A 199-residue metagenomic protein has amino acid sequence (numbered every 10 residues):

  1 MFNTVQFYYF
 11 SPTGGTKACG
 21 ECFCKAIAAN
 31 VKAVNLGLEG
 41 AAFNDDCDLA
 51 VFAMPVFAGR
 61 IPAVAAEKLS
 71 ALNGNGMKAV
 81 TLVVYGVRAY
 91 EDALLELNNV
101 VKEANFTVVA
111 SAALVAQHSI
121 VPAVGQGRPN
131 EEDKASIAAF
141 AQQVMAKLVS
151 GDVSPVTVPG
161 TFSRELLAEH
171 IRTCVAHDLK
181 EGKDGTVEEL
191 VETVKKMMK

Functional and structural regions predicted by a protein language model:
F2-Q6, S11-C19, F23-M198: FMN-binding flavodoxin-like domain, especially the glycine-rich phosphate-binding loop
